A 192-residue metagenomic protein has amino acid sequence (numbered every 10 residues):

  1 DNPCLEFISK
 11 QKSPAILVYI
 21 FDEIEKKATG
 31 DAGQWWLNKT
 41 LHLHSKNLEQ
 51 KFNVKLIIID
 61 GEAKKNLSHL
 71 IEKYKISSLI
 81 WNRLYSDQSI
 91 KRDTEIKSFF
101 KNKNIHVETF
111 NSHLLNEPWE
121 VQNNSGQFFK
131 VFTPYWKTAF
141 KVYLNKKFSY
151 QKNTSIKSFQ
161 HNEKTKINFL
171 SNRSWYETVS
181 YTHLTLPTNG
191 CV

Functional and structural regions predicted by a protein language model:
D1-K146: Trp/Phe/Arg-rich N-terminal binding region typifying the photolyase-homology
G30-D31, R173-W175, C191: Intrinsically disordered, low-complexity regions
I105, Q127-L184: Glycine/tryptophan-enriched, flexible segments
H183-V192: Single conserved hydrophobic/aromatic residue that forms the stacking wall/gate of nucleotide- or nucleobase-binding
